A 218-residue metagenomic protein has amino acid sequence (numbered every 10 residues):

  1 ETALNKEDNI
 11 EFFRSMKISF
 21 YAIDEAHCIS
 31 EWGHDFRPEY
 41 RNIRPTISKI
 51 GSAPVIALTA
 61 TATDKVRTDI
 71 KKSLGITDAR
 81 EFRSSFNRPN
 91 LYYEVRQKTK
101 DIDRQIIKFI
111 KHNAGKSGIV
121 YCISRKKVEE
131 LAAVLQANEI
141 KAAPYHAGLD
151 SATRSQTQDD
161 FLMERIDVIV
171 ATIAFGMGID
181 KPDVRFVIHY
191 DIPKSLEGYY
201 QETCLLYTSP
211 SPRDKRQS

Functional and structural regions predicted by a protein language model:
L4-S209: Helicase motor core with emphasis on the C-terminal RecA-like subdomain
F82, Q217-S218: Short, hydrophobic secondary-structure boundary micro-motifs
Y207-Q217: Conserved small/polar residues in nucleotide/adenosyl-binding loops
